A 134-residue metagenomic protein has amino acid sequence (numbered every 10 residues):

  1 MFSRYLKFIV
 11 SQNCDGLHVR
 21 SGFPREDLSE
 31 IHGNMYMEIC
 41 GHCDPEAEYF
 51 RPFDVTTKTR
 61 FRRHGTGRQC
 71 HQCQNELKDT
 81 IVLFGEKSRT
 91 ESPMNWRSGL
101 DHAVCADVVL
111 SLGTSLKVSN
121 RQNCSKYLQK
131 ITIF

Functional and structural regions predicted by a protein language model:
M1-F134: Conserved catalytic alpha/beta core of Sir2/sirtuin-type deacylases, generalized to analogous enzyme cores that bind
